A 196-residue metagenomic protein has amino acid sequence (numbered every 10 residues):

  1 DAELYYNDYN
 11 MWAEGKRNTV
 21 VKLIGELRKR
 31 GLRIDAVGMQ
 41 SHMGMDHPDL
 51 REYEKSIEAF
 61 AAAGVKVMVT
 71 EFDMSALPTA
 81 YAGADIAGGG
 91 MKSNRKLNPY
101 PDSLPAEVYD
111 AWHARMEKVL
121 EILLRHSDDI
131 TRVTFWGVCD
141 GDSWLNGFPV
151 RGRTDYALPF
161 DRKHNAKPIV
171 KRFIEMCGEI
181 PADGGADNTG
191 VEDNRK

Functional and structural regions predicted by a protein language model:
D1-A2, K29-R33, H126-D128: Short helix-capping segments at alpha-helix termini
D1-R17, M68-E71, R132-G137: Aromatic-lined carbohydrate-recognition surfaces of secreted/lumenal glycan-active proteins
N10-W12, M43-M45, D73-A76, C139: Active-site-proximal loop/turn and secondary-structure-junction residues that shape catalytic pockets, frequently
A13-R30, D49-I57: Distinct, well-ordered alpha-helical segments
E14, Q40, D46-H47, D110: Residue-level marker of alpha-helix boundaries and capping positions
K29-R33, H42, E58, A62-K66: Short helix-capping and hinge/turn segments at secondary-structure transitions, especially at repeat and domain
V37: Active-site-adjacent helix-turn-beta-strand microarchitecture at beta-sheet edges that either contains or buttresses
P48, E52-M68, S75-D129, T134-K196: Aromatic-rich peripheral "rim/lid" segments of glycoside hydrolase catalytic domains that contact and position glycan
